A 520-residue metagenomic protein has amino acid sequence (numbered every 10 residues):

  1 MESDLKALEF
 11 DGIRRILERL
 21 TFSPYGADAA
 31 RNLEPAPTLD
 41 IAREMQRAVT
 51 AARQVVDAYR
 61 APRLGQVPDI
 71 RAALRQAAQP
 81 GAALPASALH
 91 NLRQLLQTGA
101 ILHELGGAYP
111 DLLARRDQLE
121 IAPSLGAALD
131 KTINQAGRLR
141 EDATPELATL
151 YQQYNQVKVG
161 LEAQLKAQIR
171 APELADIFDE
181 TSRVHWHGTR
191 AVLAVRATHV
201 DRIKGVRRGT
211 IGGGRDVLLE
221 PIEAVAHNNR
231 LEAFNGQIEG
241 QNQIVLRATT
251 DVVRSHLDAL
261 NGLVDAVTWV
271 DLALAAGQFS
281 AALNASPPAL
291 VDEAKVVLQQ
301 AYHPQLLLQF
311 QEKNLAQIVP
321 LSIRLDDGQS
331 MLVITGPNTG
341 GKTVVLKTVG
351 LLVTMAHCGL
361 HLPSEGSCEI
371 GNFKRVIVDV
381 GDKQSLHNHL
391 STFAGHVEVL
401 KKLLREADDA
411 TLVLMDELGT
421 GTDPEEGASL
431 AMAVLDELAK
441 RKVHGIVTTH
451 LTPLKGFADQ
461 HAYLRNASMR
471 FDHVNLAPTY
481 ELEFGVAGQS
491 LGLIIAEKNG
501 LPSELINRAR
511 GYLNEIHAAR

Functional and structural regions predicted by a protein language model:
M1-Q153, H256-A259, L263-S280, Q460 (+1 more regions): Conserved amphipathic alpha-helical "coupling/scaffold" segments that transmit conformational changes between domains
A52-R53, A136-L150, T210-D216, L246-H256 (+4 more regions): Short hinge/gating elements
A78-P85, G106-D111, K166-S182, A275-S286 (+2 more regions): Active-site phosphate-binding and catalytic loops of NTP-dependent enzymes
I121-G137, A226-R247: Extended, charged coiled-coil "arm/hinge" scaffolds of SMC/Rad50-like chromosome-maintenance ATPases and other large
A148-H199, W269, F279, K295: Extended, Lys/Arg-enriched charged tracts that mediate electrostatic binding to polyanionic substrates
S182-R183, H187-L219, N228, L290-P320: SMC-family hinge/dimerization module
D251-Q311: Phosphate-binding P-loop/Walker A region and its immediate neighborhood
V291-R520: ATPase nucleotide-binding head domains, primarily ABC-like/P-loop NTPase cores
